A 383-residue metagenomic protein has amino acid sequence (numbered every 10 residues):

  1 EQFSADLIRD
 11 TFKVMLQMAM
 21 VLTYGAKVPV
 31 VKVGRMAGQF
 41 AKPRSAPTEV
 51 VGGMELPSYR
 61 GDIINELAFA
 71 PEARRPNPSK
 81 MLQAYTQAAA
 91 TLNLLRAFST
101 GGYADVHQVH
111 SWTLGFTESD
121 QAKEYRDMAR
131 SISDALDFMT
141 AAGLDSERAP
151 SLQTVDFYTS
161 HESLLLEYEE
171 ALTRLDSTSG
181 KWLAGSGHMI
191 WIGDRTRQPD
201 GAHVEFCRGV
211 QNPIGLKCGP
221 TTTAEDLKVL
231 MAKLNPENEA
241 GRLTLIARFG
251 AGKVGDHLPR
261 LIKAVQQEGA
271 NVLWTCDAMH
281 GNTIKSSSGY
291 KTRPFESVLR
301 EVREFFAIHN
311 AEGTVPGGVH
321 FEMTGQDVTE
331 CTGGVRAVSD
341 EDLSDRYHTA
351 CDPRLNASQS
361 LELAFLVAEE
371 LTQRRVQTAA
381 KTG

Functional and structural regions predicted by a protein language model:
F3-G250, R293, E301, G318-E322 (+1 more regions): Active-site-facing alpha/beta catalytic cores
L227-L230, L234-P236, R242-W274, H280-E330 (+2 more regions): Non-transmembrane, aqueous-exposed alpha-helical and coiled segments at domain scale
G383: Catalytic cores of Mg2+-dependent Asp-rich isoprenoid enzymes
